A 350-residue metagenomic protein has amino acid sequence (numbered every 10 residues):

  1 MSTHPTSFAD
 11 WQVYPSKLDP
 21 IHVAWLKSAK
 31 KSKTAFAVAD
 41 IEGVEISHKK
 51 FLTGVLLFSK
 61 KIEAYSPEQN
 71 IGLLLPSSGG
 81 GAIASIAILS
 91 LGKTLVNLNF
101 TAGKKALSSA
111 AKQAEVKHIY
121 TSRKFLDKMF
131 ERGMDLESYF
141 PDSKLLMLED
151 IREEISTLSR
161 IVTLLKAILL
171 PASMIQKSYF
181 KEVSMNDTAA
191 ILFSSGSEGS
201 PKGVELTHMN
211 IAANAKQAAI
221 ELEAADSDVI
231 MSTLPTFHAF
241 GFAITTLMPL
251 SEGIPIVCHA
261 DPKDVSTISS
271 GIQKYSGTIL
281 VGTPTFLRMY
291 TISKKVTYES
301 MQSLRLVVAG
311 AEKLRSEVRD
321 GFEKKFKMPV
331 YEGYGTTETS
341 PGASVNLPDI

Functional and structural regions predicted by a protein language model:
P5-T6, V23-H48, Y65, A189-I191: AMP-dependent adenylate-forming
K33-T34, L145-F193, S200, E223-V229: Conserved pre-ATP/AMP-binding loop-to-beta segment of ANL
A35-Y65, Q69-I86, G103-S108, I161 (+2 more regions): Conserved AMP-binding/adenylate-forming core of the ANL superfamily
F51-F58, P171-M174, M185, V204-A225 (+3 more regions): Conserved structural elements of the adenylate-forming
E63, S90-L165, S178: Structural core segment of the AMP-binding/adenylate-forming
E115-K117, D135-E149, D228-M231, V257 (+2 more regions): Conserved helix-loop-beta element of the AMP-binding
R160-L169, G277-G282, T291-I350: Gly/Ser/Thr-rich phosphate-binding loop
A212-V229, F237-T278, S293: Conserved AMP-binding/adenylation subdomain of ANL enzymes
